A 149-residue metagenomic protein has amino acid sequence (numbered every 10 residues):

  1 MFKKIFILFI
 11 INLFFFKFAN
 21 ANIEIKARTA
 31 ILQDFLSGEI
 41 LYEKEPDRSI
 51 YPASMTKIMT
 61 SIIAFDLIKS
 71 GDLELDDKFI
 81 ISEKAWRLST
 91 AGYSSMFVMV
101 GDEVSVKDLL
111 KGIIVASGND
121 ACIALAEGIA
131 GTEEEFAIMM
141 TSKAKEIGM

Functional and structural regions predicted by a protein language model:
I5-F14: Sec-dependent N-terminal signal peptides
A21-M149: Active-site-adjacent loops and short helices of periplasmic peptidoglycan-processing enzymes
